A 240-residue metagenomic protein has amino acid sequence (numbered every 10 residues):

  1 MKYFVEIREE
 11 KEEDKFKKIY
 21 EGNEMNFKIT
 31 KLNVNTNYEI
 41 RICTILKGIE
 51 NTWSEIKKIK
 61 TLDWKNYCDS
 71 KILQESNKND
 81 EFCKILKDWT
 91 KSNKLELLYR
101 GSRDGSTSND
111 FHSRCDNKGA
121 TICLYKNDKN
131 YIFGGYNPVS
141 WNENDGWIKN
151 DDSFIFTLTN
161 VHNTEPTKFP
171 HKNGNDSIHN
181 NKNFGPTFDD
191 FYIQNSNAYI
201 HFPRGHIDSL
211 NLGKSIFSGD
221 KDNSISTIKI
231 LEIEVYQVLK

Functional and structural regions predicted by a protein language model:
M1-K11: Solvent-exposed loop/turn segments flanking beta-strands in beta-repeat/beta-sandwich domains
K2-F4, N37, G119-T121: Exposed beta-strand and adjacent loop surfaces of beta-rich binding modules that mediate intermolecular recognition
E9-E13, L46-G48: Solvent-exposed strand-loop boundary residues in beta-sheet-rich modules
K17-E24: Short beta-strand segments within Ig-like beta-sandwich modules, predominantly Fibronectin type-III
G22, K31-N35, K149: Surface-exposed coil/turn segments at beta-strand junctions on protein surfaces, enriched
I29-I49: Beta-strand-rich modules
V34, K47-W64: Extracellular fibronectin type III
D63-I122, K126-K240: Phosphate-recognition beta-domain surfaces
